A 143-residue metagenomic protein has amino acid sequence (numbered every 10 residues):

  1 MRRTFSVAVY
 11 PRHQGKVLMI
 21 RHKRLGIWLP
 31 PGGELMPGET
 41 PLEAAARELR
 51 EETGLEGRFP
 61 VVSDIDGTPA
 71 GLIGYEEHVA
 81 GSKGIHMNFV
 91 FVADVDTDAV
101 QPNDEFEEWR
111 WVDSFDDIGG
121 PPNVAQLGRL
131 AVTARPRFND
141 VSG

Functional and structural regions predicted by a protein language model:
M1-V17, V90: Conserved N-terminal beta-strand and adjoining loop/helix that marks the start of the Nudix/MutT-like hydrolase domain
R12-E51, L55-R58: Conserved Nudix-box catalytic region and its N-terminal flanking loop in Nudix hydrolases and closely related
K23-L25, D66-G67, E107-R110: Short, solvent-exposed aromatic-acidic interface loops
W28, G84, R110: Residues that recognize and position ribonucleotide moieties
P31, P37, H78, D140-G143: Functional cleft and adjacent loop/helix regions within the main domain that mediate ligand binding or catalysis
G54-D98: Active-site segment of metal-dependent pyrophosphate-handling enzymes, primarily the Nudix hydrolase catalytic core
P69, G74-G81, G120-N123, L130-A131 (+1 more regions): Class I (Rossmann-like) S-adenosyl-L-methionine-dependent methyltransferase catalytic domain, capturing the SAM-binding
N88-V92, A99-A134: NUDIX/MutT-family hydrolases
